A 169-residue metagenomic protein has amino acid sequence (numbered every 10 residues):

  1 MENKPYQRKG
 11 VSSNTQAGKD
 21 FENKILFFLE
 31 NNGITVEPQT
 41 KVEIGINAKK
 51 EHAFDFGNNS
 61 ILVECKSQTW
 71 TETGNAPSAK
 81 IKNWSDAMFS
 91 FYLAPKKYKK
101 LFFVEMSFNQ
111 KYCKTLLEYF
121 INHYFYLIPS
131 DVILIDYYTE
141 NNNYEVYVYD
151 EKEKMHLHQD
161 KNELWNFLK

Functional and structural regions predicted by a protein language model:
M1-I44: Acidic-basic catalytic patches of nuclease active cores, encompassing PD-(D/E)XK and other metal-cofactor nuclease
Q16, D20, E51, K82-F89: Short, well-structured alpha-helical interface segments that form or flank functional binding sites
I34, N58-I61, A94-K99: Short glycine/proline-enriched coil/turn segments at helix->beta-strand junctions
T40-V42, F102-F108, I135-E140: Acidic carboxylate-rich catalytic motifs and surrounding loops in phosphoryl-/glycosyl-chemistry enzymes
K41-G57: N-terminal interaction modules that seed assembly of large macromolecular complexes
H52-Q68: Active-site beta-strand-loop-beta-strand hairpin of nuclease catalytic cores that positions key catalytic residues
K66-Y124: Catalytic cores of nucleic-acid endonucleases
F89, K96-K97, K114-K169: Non-catalytic C-terminal interaction segments of nucleic acid-processing enzymes
